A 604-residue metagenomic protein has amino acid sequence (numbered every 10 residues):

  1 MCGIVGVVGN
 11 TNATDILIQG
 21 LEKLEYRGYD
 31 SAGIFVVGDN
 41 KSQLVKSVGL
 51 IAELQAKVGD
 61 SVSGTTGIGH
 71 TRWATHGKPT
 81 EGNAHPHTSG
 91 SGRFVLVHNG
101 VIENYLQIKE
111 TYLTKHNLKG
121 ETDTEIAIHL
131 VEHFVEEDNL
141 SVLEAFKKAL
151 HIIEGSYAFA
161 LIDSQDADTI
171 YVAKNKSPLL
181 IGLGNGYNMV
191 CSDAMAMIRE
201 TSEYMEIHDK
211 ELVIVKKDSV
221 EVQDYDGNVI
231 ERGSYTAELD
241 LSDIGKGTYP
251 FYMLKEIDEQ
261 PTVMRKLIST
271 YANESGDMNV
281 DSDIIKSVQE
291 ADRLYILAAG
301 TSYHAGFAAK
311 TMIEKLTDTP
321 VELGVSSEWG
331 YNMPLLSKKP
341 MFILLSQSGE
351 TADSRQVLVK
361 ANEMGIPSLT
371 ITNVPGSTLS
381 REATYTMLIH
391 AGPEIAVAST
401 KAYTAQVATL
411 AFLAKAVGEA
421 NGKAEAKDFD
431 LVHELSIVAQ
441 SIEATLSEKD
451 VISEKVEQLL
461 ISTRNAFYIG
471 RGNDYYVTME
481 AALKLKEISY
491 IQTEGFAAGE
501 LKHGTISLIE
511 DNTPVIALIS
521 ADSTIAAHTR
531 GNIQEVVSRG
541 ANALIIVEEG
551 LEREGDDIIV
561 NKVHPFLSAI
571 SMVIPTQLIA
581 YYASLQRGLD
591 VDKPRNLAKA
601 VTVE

Functional and structural regions predicted by a protein language model:
M1-K246, P250, R265-S269, N273-E290 (+3 more regions): Conserved short alpha-helical segments that host acidic/polar catalytic motifs at enzyme active sites
L44, Q165-D166, S177, G186 (+5 more regions): A SIS-like phosphosugar-recognition module
